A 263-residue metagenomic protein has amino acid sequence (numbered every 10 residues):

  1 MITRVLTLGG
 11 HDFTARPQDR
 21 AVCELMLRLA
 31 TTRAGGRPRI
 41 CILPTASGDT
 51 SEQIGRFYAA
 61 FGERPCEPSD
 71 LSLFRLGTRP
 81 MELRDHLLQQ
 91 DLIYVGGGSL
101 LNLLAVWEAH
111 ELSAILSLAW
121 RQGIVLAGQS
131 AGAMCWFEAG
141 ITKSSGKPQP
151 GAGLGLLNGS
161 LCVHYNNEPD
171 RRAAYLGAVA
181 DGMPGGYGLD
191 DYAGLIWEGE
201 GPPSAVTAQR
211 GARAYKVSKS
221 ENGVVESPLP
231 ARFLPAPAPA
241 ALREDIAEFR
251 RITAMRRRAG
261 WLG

Functional and structural regions predicted by a protein language model:
M1-R37, T45-E63, L92, G140-T142 (+1 more regions): C-terminal and late-domain segments of enzyme folds
T7, S69-S72, Y94-G96, L126-Q129 (+1 more regions): General beta-strand structural signal in soluble alpha/beta enzymes
D12-F13, S47, L100-L101, A133-M134: Solvent-exposed loop/turn segments at secondary-structure junctions within structured extracellular/periplasmic domains
D12-P17, S69-F74, L103-V106, V163-Y165: Short, flexible loop segments at the rims of nucleotide/cofactor-binding pockets, characterized by
A21, R56, D85-L87, E108-A114 (+1 more regions): Charged helix-capping and loop-helix junction motifs
C41-I42, A46-G98, N102: Portal/gating segments that form or line small-molecule/metal binding sites
G96, N102-R172: Class I SAM-dependent methyltransferase SAM-binding "motif I" and its flanking Rossmann-like core
